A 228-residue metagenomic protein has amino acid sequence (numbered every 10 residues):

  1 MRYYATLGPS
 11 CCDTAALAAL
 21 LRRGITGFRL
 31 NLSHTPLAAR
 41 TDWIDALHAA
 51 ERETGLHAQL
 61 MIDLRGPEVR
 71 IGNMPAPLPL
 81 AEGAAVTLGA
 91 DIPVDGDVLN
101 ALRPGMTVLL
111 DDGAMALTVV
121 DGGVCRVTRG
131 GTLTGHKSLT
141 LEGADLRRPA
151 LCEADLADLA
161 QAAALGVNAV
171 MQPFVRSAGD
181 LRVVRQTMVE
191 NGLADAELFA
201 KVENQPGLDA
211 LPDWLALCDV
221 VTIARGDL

Functional and structural regions predicted by a protein language model:
M1-L228: Non-catalytic helical/linker scaffolds that mediate oligomerization, partner binding, and domain coupling around large
